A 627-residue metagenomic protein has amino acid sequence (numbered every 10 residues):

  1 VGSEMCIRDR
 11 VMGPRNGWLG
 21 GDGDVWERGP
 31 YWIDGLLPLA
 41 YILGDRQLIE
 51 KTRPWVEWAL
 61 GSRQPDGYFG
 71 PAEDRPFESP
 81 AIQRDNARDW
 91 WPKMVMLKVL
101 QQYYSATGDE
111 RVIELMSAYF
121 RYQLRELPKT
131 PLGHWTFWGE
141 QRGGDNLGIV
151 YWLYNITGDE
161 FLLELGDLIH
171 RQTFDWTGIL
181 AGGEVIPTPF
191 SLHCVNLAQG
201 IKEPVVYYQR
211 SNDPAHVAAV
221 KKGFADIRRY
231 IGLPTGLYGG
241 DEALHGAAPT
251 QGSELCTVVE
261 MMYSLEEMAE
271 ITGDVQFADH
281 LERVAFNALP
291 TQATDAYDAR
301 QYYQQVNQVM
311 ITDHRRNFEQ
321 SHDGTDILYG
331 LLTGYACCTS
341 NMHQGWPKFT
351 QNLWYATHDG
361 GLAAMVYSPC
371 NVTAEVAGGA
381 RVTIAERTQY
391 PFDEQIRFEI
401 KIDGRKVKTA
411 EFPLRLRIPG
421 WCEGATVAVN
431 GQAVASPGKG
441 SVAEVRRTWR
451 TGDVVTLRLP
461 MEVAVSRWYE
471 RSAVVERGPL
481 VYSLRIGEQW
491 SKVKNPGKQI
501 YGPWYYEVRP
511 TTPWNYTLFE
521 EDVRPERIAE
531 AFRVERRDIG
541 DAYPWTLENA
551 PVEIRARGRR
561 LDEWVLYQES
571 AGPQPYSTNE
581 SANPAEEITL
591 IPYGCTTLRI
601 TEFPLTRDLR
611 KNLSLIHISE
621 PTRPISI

Functional and structural regions predicted by a protein language model:
V1-R46, E50, S79-A106, G143-F161 (+4 more regions): Aromatic (Trp/Tyr) and acidic
V1-W18, K51-Y68, E114-P131, E164-G183 (+2 more regions): Long, well-ordered core segments of solenoidal/helical folds
G2-E4, I616-E620, P624-I627: Single conserved hydrophobic/aromatic residue that forms the stacking wall/gate of nucleotide- or nucleobase-binding
S117-Q199: Hydrophobic, small-residue-rich alpha-helical packing segments that form membrane-like cores
V220, D279-N287, Q292-I402, K406-K408 (+3 more regions): C-terminal beta-rich recognition modules with glycine/proline-rich loops and embedded aromatic residues
L414-R415, V445-P460, S466: C-terminal beta-strand-rich structural cap/linker in extracellular carbohydrate-active enzymes
C422-T448, V465-E470: Solvent-exposed beta-strand/loop surfaces of large extracellular or lumenal domains
